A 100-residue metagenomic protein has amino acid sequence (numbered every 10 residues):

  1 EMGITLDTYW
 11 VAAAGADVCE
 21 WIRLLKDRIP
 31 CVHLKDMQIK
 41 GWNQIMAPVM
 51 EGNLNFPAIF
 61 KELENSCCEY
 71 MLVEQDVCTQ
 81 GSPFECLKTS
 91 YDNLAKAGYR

Functional and structural regions predicted by a protein language model:
E1-L6, W10-R100: Histidine-acidic metal/acid-base catalytic patches
